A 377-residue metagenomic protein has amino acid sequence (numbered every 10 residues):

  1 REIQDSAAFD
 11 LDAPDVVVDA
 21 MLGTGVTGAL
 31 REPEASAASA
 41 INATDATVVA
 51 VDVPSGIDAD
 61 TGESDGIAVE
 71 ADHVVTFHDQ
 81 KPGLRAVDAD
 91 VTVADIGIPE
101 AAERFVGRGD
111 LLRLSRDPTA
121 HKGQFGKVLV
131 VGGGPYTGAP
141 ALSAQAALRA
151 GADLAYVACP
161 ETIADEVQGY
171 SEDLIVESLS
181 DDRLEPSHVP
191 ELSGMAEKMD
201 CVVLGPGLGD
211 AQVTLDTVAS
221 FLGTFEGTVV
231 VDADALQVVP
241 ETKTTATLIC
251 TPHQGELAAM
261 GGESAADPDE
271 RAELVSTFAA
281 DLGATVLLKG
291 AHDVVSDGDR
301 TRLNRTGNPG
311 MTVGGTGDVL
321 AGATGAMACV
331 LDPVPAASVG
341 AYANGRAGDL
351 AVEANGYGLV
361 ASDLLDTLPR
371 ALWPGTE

Functional and structural regions predicted by a protein language model:
R1-I3, V48, V229, V286: Hydrophobic beta-strand scaffold residues
R1-V17, M21-N42, G169-D181, P186-K198: N-terminal small/polar loop signature for handling phosphorylated ligands or for N-terminal nucleophile
E2, A50, Y156-A158: Short beta-strand "acidic-cap" motif of Rossmann-like dinucleotide-binding folds
Q4-A8, S55-A59, A235-V238: Short acidic loop-to-helix transition motifs that present clustered carboxylates
D15-V16, A20-R104: Internal gly/pro-rich beta-alpha loop/helix module that stabilizes soluble enzyme cofactors or their anionic handles
V16, A71-H73, D79-A233, Q237-I249 (+1 more regions): Small-residue (G/A/S/T)-rich helix-start motifs and N-terminal tracts that mark the onset
D52, H253, K289: Active-site glycine-centered loops adjacent to acidic/histidine catalytic or metal-binding residues that shape
Q254-A258: Active-site capping/gating segments
